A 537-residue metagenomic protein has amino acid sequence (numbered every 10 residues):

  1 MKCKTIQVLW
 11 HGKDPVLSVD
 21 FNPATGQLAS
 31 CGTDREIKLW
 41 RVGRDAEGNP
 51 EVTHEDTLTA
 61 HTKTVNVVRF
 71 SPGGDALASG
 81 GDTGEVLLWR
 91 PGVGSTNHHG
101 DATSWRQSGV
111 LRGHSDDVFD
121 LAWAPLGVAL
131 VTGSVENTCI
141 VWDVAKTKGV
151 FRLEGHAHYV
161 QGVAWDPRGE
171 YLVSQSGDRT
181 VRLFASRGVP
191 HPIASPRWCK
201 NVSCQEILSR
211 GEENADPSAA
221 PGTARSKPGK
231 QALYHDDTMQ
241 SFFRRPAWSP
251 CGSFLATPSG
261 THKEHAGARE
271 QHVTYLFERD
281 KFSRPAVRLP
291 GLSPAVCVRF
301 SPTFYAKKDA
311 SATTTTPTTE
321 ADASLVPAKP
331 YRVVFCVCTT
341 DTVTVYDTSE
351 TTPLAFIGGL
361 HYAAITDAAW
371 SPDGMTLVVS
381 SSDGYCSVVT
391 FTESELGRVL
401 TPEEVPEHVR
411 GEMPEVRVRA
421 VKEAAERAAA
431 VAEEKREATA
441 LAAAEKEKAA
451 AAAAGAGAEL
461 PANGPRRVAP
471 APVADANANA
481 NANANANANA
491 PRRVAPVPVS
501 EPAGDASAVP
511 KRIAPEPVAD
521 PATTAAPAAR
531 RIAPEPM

Functional and structural regions predicted by a protein language model:
T5, G12-P15, A24, H54 (+13 more regions): WD40/WD-repeat beta-propeller blade-loop signature
T5-H11, E47-A60, T96-T103, Q107-G113 (+9 more regions): Short C-terminal beta-strands that terminate individual repeats in beta-propeller domains, predominantly WD40 blades
L9-T33: Beta-strand-rich domains and repeat architectures in extracellular enzymes and scaffolds, especially beta-propellers
V19, I37-V42, V68, V86-P91 (+9 more regions): WD40-repeat beta-propellers
V19-T25, V68-G74, A122-G127, A164-E170 (+5 more regions): Loop/turn segments within WD40 beta-propeller blades
T25-A29, G74-A78, L87, G109 (+11 more regions): Structural hallmark of WD40 beta-propellers
S30-E36, G73, S79-T83, P91 (+9 more regions): Conserved strand-to-loop turn within each blade of WD40 beta-propeller repeats
G188-R244, S249, K263, G267-H272 (+8 more regions): Terminal intrinsically disordered, low-complexity extensions flanking WD-repeat/beta-propeller proteins
